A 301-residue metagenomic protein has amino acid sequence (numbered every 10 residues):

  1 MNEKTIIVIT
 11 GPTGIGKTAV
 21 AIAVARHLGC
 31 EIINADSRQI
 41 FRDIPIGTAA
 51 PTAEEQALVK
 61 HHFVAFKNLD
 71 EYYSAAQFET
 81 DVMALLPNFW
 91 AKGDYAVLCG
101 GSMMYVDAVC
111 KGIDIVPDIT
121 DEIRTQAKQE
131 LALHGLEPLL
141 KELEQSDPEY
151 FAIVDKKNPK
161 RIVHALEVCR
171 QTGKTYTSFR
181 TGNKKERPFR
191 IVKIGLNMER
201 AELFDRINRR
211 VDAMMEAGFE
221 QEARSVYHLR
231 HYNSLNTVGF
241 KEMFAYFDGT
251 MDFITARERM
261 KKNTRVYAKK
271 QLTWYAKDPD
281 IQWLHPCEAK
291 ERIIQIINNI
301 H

Functional and structural regions predicted by a protein language model:
M1-H301: Phosphate/pyrophosphate-binding catalytic cores of soluble transferases and nucleic-acid-acting enzymes
